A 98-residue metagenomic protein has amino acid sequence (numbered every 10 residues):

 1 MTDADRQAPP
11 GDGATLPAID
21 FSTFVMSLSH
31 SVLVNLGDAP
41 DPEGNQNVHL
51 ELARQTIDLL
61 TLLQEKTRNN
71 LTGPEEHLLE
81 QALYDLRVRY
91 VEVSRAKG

Functional and structural regions predicted by a protein language model:
M1-D58, L62, P74-G98: N-terminal intrinsically disordered, cationic/polar leader segments that include organellar targeting peptides
T67: Acidic, glycine-enriched active-site microenvironments
